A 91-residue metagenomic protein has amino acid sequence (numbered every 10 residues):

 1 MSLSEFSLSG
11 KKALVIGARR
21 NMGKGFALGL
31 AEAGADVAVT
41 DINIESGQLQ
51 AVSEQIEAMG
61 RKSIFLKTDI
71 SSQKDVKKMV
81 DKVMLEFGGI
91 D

Functional and structural regions predicted by a protein language model:
E5-A38: Canonical Rossmann dinucleotide-binding motif of NAD(H)/NADP(H)-dependent dehydrogenases/reductases, specifically
L8, M22, L49-V52, I56: Generic hydrophobic, amphipathic alpha-helix propensity
I16, K67-T68, I90-D91: Rossmann-fold scaffold of SDR-type NAD(P)-dependent oxidoreductases
K24, L28, E32, Q50 (+2 more regions): Amphipathic, non-transmembrane alpha-helical secondary structure
A35-A51: Conserved glycine-rich Rossmann-like NAD(P)H-binding loop of the short-chain dehydrogenase/reductase
S46, L66-D81: The beta1-alpha1 cofactor-binding region of Rossmann-like NAD(H)/NADP(H)-dependent oxidoreductases
I56-I64, K74: A short helix-to-beta-strand connector/capping loop
M59-K62, K82-D91: A glycine-rich helix->loop->beta "capping" turn within Rossmann-like NAD(P)(H)-dependent oxidoreductase domains
